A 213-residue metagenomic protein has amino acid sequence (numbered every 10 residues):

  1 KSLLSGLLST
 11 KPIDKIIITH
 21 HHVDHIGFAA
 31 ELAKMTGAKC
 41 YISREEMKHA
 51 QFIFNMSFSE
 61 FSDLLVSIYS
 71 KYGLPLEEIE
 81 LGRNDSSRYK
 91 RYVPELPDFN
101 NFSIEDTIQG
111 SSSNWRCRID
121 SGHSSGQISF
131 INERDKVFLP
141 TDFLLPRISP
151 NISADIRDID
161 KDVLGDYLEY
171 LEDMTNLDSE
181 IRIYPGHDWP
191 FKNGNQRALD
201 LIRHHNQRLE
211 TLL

Functional and structural regions predicted by a protein language model:
K1-G6, P12, R147-N151, I159: A signal for specific C-terminal beta-sheet/loop modules enriched in small/flexible residues with GP/PG/PP motifs
S2-L7, Y170-M174: A generic secondary-structure signal
S5-I108, K136, Q196: Active-site HxH/HxHxD metal-binding segment of metal-dependent hydrolases
M35, G110-S112, D178: Short, well-ordered coil/turn elements that cap or connect secondary structure elements
R88-P94, N114-L209: Metallo-beta-lactamase
T211-L213: C-terminal regulatory/interaction regions
